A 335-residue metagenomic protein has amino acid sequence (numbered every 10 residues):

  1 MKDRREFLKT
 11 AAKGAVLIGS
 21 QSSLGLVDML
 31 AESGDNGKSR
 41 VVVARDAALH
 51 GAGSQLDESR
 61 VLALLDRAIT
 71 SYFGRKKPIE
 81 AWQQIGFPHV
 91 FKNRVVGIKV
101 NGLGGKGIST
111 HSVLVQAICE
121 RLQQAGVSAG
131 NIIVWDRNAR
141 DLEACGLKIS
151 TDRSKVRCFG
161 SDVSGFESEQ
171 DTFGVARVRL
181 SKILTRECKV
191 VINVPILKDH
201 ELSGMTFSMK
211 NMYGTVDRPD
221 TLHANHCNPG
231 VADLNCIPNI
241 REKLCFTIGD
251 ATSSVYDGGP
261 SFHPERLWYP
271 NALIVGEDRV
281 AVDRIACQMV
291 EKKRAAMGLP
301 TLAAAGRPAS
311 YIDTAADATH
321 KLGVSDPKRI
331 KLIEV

Functional and structural regions predicted by a protein language model:
M1-V335: N-terminal and secondary-structure boundary signal
